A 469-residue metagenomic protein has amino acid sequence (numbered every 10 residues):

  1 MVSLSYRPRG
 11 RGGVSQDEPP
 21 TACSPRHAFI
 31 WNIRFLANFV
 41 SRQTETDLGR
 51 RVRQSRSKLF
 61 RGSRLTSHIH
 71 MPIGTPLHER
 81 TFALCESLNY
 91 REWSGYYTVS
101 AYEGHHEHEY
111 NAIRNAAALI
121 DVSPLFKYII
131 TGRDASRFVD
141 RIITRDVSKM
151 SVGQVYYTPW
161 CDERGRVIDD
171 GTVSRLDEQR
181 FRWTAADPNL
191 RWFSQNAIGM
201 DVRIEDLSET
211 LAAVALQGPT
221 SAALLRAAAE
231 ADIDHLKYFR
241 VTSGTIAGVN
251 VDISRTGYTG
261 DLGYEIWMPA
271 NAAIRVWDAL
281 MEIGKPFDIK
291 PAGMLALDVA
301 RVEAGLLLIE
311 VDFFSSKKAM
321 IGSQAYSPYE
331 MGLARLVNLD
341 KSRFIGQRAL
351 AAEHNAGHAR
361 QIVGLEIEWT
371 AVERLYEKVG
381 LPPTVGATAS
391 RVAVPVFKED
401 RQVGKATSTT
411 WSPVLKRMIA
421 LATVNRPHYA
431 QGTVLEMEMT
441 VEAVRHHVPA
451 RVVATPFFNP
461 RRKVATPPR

Functional and structural regions predicted by a protein language model:
M1-S15, P19: Extreme N-terminal basic, low-complexity initiation segments that serve as generic localization/processing leaders
R7-R11, R26, R34, R42 (+2 more regions): Basic polycationic patches enriched in arginine
G49-C161, R166: Acidic, proline/glycine-enriched N-terminal capping motif
G49-C85, Y90-W93, T98-A101, S174-R469: Conserved, structured C-terminal
R141, R145-G199: Well-ordered mid-protein domain cores that form the structural environment of catalytic cofactors
